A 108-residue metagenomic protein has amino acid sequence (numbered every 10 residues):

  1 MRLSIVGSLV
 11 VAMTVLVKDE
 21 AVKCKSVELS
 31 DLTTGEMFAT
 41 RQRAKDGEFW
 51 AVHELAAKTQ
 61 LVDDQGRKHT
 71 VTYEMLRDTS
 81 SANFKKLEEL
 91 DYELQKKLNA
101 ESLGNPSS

Functional and structural regions predicted by a protein language model:
M1-S108: Short, surface-exposed, charged amphipathic helix/loop patches that serve as local interaction elements
